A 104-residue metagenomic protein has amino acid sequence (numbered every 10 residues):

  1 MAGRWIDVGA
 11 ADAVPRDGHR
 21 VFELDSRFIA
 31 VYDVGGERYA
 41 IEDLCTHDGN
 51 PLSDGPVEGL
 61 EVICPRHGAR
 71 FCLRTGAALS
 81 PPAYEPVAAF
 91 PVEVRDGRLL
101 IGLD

Functional and structural regions predicted by a protein language model:
M1-G59, C72-L73, A77, P86-D104: N-terminal pre-ligand scaffold of iron-sulfur
C45, C64-H67: Short cysteine clusters
P82-A83: Short Gly/Pro-enriched turn/cap motifs at secondary-structure boundaries
